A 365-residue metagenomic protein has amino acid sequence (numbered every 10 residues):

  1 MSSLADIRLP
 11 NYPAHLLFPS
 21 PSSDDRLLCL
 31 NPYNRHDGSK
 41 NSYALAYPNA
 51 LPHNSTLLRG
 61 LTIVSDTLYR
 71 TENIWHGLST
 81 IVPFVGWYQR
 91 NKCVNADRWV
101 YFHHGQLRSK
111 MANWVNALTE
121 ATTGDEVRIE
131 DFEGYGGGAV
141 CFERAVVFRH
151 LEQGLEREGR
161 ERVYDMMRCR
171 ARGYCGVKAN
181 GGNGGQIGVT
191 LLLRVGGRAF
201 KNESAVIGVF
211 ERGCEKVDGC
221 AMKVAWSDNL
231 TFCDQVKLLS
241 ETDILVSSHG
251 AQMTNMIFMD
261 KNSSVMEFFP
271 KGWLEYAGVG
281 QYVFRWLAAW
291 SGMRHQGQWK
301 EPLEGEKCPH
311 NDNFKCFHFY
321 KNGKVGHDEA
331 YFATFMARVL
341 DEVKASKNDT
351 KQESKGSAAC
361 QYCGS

Functional and structural regions predicted by a protein language model:
M1-S365: The feature primarily captures lumenal catalytic ectodomains of type II secretory-pathway glycosyltransferases
